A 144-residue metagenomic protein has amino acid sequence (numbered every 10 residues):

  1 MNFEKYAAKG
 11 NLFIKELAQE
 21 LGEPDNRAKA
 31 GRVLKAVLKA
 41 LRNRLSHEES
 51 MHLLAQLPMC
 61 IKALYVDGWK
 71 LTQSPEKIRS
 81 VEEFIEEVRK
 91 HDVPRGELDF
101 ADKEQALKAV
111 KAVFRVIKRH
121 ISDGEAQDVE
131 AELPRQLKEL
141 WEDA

Functional and structural regions predicted by a protein language model:
K5, N43-K77, I121-A144: Extended intrinsically disordered, low-complexity coil regions enriched in Ser, Thr, Gly, Ala and often Pro
Y6-N26, A30-K39, S80-D99: Short, flexible domain-boundary/linker segments around small modular repeats
P24-A36, R42-M51, F100-A112, V116-A131: Short, low-complexity cationic-aromatic patches
Y65, W69-I121: Short, solvent-exposed interaction modules
